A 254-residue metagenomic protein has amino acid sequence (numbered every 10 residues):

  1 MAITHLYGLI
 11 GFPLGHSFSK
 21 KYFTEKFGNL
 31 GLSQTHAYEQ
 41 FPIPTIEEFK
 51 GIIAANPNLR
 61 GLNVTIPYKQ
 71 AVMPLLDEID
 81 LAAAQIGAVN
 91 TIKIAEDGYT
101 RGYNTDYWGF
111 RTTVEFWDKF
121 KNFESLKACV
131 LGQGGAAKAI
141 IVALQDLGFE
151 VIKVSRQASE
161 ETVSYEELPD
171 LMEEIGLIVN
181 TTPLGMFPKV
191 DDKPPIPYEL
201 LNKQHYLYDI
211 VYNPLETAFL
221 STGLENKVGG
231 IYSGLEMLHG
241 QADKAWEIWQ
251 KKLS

Functional and structural regions predicted by a protein language model:
A2-W117, T222: Phosphate/diphosphate ligand-binding glycine-rich loop within oxidoreductases
F12, G132-G134: Glycine-rich Rossmann-fold phosphate-binding loop(s) that bind the pyrophosphate of adenine dinucleotide cofactors
T112, F116, V228-L253: Active-site capping/gating segments
F120-K127, L201-K203: Short helix-loop-beta connector
A137-K138, E216: N-terminal Rossmann-fold NAD(P) dinucleotide-binding loop
D146-S164: NAD(P)-binding Rossmann-fold cofactor-contacting core
E161-Y232, E236: Rossmann-like adenosine-cofactor binding region
